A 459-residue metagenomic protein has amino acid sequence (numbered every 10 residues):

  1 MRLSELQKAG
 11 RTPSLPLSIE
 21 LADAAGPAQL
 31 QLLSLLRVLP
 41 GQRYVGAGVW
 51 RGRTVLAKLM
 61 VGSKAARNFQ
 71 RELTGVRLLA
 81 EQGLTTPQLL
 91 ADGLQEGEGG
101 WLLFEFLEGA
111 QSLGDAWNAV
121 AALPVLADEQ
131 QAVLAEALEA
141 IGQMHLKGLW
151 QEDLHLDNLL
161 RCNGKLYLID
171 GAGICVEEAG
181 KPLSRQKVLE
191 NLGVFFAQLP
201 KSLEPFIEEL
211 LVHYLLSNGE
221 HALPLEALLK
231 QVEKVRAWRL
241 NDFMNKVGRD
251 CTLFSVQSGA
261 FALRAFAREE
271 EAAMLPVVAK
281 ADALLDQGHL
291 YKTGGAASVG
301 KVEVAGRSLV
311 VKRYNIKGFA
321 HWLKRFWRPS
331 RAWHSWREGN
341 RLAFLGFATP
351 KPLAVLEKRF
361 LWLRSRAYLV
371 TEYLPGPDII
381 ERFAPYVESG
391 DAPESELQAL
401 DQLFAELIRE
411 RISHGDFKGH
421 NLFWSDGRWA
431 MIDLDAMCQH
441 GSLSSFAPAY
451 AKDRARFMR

Functional and structural regions predicted by a protein language model:
M1-L33, L228-G288: Juxta-kinase regulatory segment immediately upstream of eukaryotic protein kinase catalytic domains
E20-W117, P124, E136-K147, Q151 (+3 more regions): Conserved ATP-binding subdomain of kinase catalytic cores across diverse folds
G52, C162-G164, A305-G306, S425-G427: Short acidic-glycine loop/turn motifs at beta-strand connectors
W101-F106, K165-G171, A367-E372, R428-L434: A short beta-strand motif that forms the metal-chelation/ATP-contact edge of phosphoryl-transfer active sites
E108, L156, G173, P375 (+2 more regions): Short, glycine/acidic-enriched loop or turn micro-motifs at the edges of active sites
L154-R161, F417-W424: Hydrophobic residue at the +6 position relative to the catalytic HRD Asp in the kinase catalytic loop
Y167-R239, W429-R459: C-lobe/activation-segment region of protein kinase-like
